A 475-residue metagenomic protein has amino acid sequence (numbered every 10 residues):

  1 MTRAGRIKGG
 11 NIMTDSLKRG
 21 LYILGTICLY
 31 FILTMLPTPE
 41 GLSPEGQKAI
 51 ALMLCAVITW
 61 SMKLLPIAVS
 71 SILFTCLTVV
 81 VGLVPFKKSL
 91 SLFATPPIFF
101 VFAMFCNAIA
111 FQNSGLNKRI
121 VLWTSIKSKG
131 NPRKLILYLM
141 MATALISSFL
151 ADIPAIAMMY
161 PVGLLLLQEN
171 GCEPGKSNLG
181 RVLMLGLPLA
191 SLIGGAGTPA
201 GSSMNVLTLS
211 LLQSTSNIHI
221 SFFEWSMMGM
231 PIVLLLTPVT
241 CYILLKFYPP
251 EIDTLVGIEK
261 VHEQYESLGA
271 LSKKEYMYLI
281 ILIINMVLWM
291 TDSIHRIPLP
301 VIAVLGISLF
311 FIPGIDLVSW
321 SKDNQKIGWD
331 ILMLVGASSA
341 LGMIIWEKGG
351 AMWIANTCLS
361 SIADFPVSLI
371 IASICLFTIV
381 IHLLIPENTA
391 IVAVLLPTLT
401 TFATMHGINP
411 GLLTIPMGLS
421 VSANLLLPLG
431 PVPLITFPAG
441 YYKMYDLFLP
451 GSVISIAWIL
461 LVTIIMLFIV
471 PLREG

Functional and structural regions predicted by a protein language model:
G9-M35, G41, L116, D152 (+4 more regions): Juxtamembrane and boundary regions of transmembrane helices in multi-pass small-molecule transporters and channels
D15-T26, P44-A49, M62-S71, L90-F105 (+7 more regions): Helical membrane-embedded segments and adjacent short helical loop/helix-boundary regions of multi-pass membrane
G20, L24, A49-M53, I72 (+11 more regions): Hydrophobic alpha-helical transmembrane segments
L24-I32, L54-V57, C76, V80 (+15 more regions): Generic alpha-helical transmembrane segments of integral inner-membrane proteins, especially permease/transport modules
T38, C55, A68-V69, L73-P174 (+2 more regions): Membrane-embedded alpha-helical segments and adjacent helix-loop junctions characteristic of multi-pass solute
P39-S43, L54-I72, Y242, K246 (+4 more regions): Flexible hinge motifs at transmembrane-helix junctions and intramembrane kinks/re-entrant loops in multi-pass membrane
I58-L65, A142-D152, P188-A200, L288-I294 (+2 more regions): Transmembrane alpha-helix interface/packing and boundary motifs in multi-pass membrane proteins, characterized by
L288, S338-N356, G411, I459-V470: Hydrophobic alpha-helical transmembrane segments in multi-pass integral membrane proteins
